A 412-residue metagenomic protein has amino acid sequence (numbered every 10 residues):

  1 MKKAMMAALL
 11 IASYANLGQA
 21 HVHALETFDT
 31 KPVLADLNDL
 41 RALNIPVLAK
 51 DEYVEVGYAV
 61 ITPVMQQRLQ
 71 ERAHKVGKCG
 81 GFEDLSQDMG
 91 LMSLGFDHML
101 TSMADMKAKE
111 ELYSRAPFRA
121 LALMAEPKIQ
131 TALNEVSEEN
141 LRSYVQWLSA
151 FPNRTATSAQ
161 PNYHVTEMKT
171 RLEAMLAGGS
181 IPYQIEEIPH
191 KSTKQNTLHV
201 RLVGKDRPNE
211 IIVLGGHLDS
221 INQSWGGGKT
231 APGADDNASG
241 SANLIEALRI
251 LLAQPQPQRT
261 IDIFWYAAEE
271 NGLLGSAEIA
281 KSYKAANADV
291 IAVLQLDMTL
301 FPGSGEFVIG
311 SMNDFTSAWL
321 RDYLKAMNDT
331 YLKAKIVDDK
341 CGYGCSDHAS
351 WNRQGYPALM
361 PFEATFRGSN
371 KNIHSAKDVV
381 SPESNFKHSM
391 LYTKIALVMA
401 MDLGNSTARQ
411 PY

Functional and structural regions predicted by a protein language model:
M1-Q19: Gram-negative bacterial Sec-dependent N-terminal signal peptides
H21-M106: N-terminal accessory interaction module
A49, S143-V203: A non-catalytic alpha/beta surface segment that caps or lines the substrate-entry region of metallo-dependent hydrolase
S102-S158, Y412: N-terminal hydrophobic or amphipathic helices/low-complexity stretches enriched in small/hydrophobic/Pro/Gly
P127-V136, S149-N162, E186-I188, G226-N237 (+5 more regions): Second-shell loop/turn segments in exported
L141-S149, E186-E187, T197-R201, I211-G215 (+9 more regions): Structural recognition of the beta-strand scaffold that forms the well-ordered cores of secreted hydrolase catalytic
K194-T197, G228-W319, Y323, D347-H348: Acidic/histidine-rich catalytic neighborhood of metal-dependent amide-processing enzymes
G305-Y412: Active-site-adjacent substrate-binding region of metalloamidase/peptidase-like peptide-processing proteins
